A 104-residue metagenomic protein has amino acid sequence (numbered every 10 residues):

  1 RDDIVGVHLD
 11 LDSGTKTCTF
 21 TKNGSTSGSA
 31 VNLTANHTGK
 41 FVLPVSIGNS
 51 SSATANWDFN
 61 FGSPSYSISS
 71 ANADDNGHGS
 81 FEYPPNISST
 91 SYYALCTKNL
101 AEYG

Functional and structural regions predicted by a protein language model:
R1-G104: PRY/SPRY (B30.2) beta-sandwich protein-interaction domains and their adjacent Ser/Pro/Gly-rich low-complexity linkers
